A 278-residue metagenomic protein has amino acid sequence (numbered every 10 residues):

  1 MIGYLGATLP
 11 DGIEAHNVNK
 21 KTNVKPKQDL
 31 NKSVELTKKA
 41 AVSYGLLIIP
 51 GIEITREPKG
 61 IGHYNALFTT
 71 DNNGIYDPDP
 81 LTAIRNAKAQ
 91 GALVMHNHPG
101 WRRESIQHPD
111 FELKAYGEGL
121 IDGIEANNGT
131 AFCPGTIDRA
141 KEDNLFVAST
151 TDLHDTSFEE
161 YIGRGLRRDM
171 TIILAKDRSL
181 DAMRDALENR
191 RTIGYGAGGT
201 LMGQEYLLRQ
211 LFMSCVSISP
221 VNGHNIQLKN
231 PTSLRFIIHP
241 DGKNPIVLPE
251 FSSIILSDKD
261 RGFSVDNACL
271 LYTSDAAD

Functional and structural regions predicted by a protein language model:
M1-L93, N97, I106, F111 (+2 more regions): A metal-dependent hydrolase metal-coordination microenvironment
L145-Y161: Short acidic/histidine-rich active-site segments
L187: Conserved, mostly hydrophobic/aromatic
T192-P231: Surface beta-strand/loop "capping" patches
I226-D241, I246: Beta-strand-rich binding/interaction modules
N244-G262: Intrinsically disordered, low-complexity Pro/Gly/Ser/Thr-rich segments with frequent PxxP/GP/PP motifs and embedded
Y272-D278: Conserved small/polar residues in nucleotide/adenosyl-binding loops
